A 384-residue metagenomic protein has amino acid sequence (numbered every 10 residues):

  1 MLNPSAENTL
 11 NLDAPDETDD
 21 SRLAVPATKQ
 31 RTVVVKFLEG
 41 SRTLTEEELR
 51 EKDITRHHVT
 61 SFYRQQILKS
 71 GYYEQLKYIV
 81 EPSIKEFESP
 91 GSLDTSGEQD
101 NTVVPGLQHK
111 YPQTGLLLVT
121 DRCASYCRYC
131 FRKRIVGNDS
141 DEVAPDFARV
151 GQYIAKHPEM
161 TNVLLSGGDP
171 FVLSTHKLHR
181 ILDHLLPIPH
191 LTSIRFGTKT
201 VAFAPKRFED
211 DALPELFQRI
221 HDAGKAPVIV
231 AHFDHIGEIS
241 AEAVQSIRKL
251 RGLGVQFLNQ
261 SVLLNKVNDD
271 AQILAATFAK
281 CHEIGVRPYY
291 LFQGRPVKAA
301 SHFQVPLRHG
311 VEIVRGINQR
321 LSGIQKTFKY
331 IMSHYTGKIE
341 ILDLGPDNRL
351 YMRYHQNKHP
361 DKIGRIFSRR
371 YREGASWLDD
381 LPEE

Functional and structural regions predicted by a protein language model:
M1-K110: Flexible, acidic/Gly-rich N-terminal and inter-domain linker regions that tether and position cofactor-handling modules
L2-A14, G310-E384: C-terminal accessory extensions appended to soluble enzyme cores
V103-F131: N-terminal pre-triad scaffold of radical SAM enzymes
Q113-L117, T161, T192: Generic beta-strand structural signal
L118, F131, L164, R195 (+1 more regions): Conserved beta-strand segments that form the floor/walls of ligand-binding pockets within enzyme and binding domains
Y126, E159-L164: Glycine-rich, often proline-containing surface loops adjacent to acidic residues and nearby aromatics that form
C130-E142: Iron-sulfur (Fe-S) cluster-binding segments and ferredoxin-like electron-carrier domains, especially [2Fe-2S]
A148, Y153-A155, M160, F171-L321: Conserved AdoMet/S-adenosylmethionine-binding subsite of the radical SAM
